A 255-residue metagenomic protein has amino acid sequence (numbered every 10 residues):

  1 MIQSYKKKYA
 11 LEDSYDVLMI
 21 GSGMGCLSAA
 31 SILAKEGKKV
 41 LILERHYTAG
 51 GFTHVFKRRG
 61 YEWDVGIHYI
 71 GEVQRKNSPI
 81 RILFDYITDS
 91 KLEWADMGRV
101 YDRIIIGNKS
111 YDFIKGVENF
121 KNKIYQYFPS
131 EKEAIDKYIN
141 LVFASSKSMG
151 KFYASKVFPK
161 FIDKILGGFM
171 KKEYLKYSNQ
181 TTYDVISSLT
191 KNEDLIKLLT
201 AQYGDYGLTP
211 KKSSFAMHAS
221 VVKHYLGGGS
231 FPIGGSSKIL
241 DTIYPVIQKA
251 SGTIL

Functional and structural regions predicted by a protein language model:
I2-K147: N-terminal glycine-rich phosphate/pyrophosphate-binding loop and immediately adjacent elements
I2-K7, L11, Y177-T181, L189-E193 (+2 more regions): C-terminal lid/capping helical subdomain adjacent to the catalytic/cofactor pocket in oxidative enzymes
S14, G168, A201, K223-F231: Glycine- and acidic
E44, L199, T253-I254: Ligand-binding pocket scaffold of soluble enzyme catalytic domains
G107-S213: Rossmann-like flavin
S213-A219: Short, flexible, mixed-charge acidic loops at enzyme active sites
A219-L255: Helical element adjacent to the flavin cofactor pocket in flavoenzyme catalytic cores
